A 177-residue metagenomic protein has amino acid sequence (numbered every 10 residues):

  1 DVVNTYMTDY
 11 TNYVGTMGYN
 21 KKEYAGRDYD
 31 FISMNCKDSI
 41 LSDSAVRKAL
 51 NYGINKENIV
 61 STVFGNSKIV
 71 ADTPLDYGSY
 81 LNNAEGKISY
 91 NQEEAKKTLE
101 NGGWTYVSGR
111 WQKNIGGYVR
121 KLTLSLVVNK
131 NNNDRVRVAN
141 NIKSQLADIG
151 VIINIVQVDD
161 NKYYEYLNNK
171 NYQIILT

Functional and structural regions predicted by a protein language model:
D1-K37, S61: Extracellular/periplasmic solute-recognition and catalytic clefts
D1-N4, N141-Q145: Ligand-binding pocket segment of bilobal, Venus flytrap-like solute-binding proteins
N4-Y10, K56, L75, D160 (+1 more regions): Beta->alpha turn/N-cap motifs
T5, A147-T177: Periplasmic binding protein-like
T5-M7, Y24, N35-C36, V63-F64 (+3 more regions): Active-site-proximal beta-strand/loop segments in catalytic clefts of secreted hydrolases
Y19, W104, V151: Short phosphate-binding/catalytic loops that engage adenosine nucleotides
S42-S144: Append "and occasionally in soluble cytosolic enzymes with long acidic Gly/Pro-rich linkers
